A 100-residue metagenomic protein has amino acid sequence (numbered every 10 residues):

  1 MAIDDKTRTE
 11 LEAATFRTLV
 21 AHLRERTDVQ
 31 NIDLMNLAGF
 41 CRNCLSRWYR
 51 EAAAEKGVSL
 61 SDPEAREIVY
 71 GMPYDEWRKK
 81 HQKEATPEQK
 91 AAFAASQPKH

Functional and structural regions predicted by a protein language model:
A2-H100: Domain-level signature for proteins that mediate thiol-based redox and metal-cofactor handling
